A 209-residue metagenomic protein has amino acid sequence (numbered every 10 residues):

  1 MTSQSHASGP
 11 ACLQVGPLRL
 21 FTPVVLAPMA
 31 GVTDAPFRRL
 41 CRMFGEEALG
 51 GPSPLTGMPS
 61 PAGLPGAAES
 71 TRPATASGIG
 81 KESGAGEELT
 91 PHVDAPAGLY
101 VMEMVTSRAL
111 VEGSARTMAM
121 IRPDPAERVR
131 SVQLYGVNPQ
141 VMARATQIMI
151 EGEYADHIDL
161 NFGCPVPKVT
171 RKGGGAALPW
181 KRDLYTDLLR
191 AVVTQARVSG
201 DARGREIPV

Functional and structural regions predicted by a protein language model:
T2-Q14, M29-A76, G80-G152: Glycine-rich, positively charged N-terminal anion/phosphate-binding segment
P23-V25, L99-V101, V129-Q133, H157-D159 (+1 more regions): Structural preference for beta-strand elements that scaffold enzyme active sites
V25, F37, V141, A145 (+2 more regions): General structural feature for long, well-ordered alpha-helical segments within catalytic domains of soluble enzymes
V111-S114, P167-R190: Active-site-adjacent beta->alpha loops and helix N-cap segments on the catalytic face of soluble alpha/beta enzymes
R122-V129, P179-V209: Alpha-helix-loop-beta-strand connector modules within alpha/beta enzyme cores
A145-K168, G174: A contiguous, low-structure linker/loop signature
